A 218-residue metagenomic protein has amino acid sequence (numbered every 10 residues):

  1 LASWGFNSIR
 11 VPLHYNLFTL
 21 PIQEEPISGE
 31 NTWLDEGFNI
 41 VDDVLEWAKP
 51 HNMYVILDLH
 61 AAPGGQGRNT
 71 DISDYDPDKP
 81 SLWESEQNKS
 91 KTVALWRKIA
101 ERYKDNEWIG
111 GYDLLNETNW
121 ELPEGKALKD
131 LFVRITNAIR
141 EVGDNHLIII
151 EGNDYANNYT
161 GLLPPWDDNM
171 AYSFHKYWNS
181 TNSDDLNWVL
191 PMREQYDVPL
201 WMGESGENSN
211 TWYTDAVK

Functional and structural regions predicted by a protein language model:
A2-I9, T19-G111, L131-A138: An active-site-proximal structural segment forming one wall of the substrate-binding cleft that immediately precedes
P12-H14, H175: Short loop/turn segments at strand-loop or loop-helix junctions that form parts of catalytic or ligand-binding pockets
Y15-N16, A62-P63, E207: Conserved beta-strand edge residues that scaffold enzyme active sites
N16-F18, Y155: Short active-site-proximal "capping" loops at secondary-structure junctions
V93-K218: Extracellular glycoside hydrolase catalytic/binding regions
